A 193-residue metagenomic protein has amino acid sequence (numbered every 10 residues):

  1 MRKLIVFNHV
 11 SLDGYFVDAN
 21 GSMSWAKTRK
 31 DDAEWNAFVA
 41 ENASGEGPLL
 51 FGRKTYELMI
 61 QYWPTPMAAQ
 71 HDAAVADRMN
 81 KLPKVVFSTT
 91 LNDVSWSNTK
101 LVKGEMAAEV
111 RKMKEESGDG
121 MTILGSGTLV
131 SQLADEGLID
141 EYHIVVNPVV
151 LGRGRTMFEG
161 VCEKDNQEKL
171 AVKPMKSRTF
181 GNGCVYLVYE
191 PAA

Functional and structural regions predicted by a protein language model:
M1-A193: Enzymes that bind and transform nitrogen-containing heteroaromatic metabolites
